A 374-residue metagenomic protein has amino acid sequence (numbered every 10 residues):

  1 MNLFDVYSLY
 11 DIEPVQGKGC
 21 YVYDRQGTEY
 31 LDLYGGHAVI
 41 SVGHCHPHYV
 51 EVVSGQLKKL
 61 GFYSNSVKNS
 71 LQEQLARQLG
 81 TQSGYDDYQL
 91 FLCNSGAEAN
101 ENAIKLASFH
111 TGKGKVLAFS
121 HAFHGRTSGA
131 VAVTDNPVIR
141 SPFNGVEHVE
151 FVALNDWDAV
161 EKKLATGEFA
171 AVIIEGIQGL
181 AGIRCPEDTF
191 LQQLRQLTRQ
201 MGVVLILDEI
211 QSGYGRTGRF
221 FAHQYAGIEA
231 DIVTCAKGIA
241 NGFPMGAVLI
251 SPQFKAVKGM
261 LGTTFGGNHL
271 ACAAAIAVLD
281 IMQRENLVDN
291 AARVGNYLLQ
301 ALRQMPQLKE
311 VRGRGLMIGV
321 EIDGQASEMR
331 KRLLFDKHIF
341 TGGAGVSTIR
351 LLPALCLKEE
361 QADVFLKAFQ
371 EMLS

Functional and structural regions predicted by a protein language model:
M1-S374: Conserved N-terminal phosphate-binding loop of PLP-dependent enzymes in the Aspartate aminotransferase
